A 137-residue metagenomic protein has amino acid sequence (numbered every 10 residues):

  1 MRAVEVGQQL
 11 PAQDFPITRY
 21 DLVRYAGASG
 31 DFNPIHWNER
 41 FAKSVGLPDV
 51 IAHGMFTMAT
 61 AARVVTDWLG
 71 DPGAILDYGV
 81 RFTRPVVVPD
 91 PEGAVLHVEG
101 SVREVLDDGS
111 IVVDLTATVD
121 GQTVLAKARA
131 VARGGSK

Functional and structural regions predicted by a protein language model:
M1-A52: Catalytic strand-loop segment that frames the active site of acyl-thioester-processing enzymes
M1-L10, V88-K137: HotDog/MaoC-like acyl-thioester-processing domains
A12, I75-D77, K127: Hydrophobic residues on conserved beta-strands that form the core of alpha/beta folds
Q13-I17, V80, A130-A132: Generic detection of short hydrophobic beta-strand segments and adjacent strand-loop junctions
R19, A42, M58, T66 (+1 more regions): Generic secondary-structure boundary signal with a strong preference for alpha-helix termini
P48, T57-V102: Hydrophobic beta-strand-centered segment that forms part of the acyl-chain substrate-binding groove
A52, A74, D107-I111: Short loop/turn segments at connectors of secondary-structure elements within structured domains
